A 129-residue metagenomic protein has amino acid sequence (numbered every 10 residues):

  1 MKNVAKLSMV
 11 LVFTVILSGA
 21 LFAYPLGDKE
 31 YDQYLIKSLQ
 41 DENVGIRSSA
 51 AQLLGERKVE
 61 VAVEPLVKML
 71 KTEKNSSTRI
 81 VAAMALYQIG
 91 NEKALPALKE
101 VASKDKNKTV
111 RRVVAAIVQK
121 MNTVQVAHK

Functional and structural regions predicted by a protein language model:
M1-L7: Positively charged n-region of N-terminal signal peptides that target proteins for export
S8-A20: Bacterial N-terminal signal peptides
Y24-Q33, E42, I46, L53-E56 (+1 more regions): Alpha-helical scaffold domains
P25-S38, V59-K71, N91-S103, Q125-K129: Amphipathic alpha-helical scaffolding segments comprising HEAT/armadillo-like alpha-solenoid repeats
E42-N43, K74-N75, K106-N107: Short inter-helical turns and helix N-cap capping residues of alpha-solenoid HEAT/ARM repeat scaffolds
L53, A85-Q88, E92, I117-K120 (+1 more regions): Core register positions within helices of long alpha-helical scaffolds
